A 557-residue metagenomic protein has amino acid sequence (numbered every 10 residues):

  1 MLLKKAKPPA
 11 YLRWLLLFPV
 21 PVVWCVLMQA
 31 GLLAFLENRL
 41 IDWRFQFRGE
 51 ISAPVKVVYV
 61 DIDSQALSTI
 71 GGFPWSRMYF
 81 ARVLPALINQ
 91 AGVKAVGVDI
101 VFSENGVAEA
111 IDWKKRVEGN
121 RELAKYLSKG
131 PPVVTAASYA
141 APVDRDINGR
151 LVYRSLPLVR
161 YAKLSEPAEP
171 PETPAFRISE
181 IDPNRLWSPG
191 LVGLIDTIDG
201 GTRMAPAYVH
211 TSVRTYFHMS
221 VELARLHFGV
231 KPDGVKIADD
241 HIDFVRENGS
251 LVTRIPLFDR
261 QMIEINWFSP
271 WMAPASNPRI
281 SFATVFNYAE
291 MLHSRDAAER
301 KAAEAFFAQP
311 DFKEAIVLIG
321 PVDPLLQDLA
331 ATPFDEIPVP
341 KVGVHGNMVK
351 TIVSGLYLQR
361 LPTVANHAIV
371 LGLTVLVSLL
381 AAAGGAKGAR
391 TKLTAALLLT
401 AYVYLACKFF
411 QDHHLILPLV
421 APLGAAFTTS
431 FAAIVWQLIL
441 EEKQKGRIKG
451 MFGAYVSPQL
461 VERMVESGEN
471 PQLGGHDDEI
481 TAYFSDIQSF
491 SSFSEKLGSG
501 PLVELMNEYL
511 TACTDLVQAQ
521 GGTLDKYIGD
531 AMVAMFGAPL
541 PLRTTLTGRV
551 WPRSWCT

Functional and structural regions predicted by a protein language model:
L2-F258, Q309-T391: Non-transmembrane functional regions of envelope-associated proteins
I41-W43, D296-A302, E462-S467: Short gly/ser/thr-rich secondary-structure transition/capping motifs
Y59, G97, M204, E264 (+6 more regions): Structured core elements
A224, I319, V349, S457 (+3 more regions): Conserved hydrophobic/aromatic pocket- or pore-lining residues that grip, position, or stack substrates in active sites
I237, H241-A297, K301: Substrate-access "cap/lid" subdomains that shape and gate the entrance to catalytic or ligand-binding pockets
P362-V435: Transmembrane alpha-helical segments that form the functional core of multipass membrane systems
L419-D478, E504: Regulatory cytosolic signal-relay segments
P471-P552: Catalytic NTP-binding/metal-coordinating core of nucleotidyl cyclase/transferase enzymes
